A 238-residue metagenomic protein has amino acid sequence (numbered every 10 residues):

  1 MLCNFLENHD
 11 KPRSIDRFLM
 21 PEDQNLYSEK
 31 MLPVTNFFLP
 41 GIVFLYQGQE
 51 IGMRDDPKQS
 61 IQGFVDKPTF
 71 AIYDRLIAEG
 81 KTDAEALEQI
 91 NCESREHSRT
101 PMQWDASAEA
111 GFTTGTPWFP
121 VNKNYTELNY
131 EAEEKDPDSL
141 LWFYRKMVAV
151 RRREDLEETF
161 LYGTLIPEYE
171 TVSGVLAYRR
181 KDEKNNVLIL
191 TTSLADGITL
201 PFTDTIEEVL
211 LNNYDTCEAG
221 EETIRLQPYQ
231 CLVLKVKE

Functional and structural regions predicted by a protein language model:
M1-E238: Active-site and adjacent substrate-binding regions of carbohydrate-active enzymes
